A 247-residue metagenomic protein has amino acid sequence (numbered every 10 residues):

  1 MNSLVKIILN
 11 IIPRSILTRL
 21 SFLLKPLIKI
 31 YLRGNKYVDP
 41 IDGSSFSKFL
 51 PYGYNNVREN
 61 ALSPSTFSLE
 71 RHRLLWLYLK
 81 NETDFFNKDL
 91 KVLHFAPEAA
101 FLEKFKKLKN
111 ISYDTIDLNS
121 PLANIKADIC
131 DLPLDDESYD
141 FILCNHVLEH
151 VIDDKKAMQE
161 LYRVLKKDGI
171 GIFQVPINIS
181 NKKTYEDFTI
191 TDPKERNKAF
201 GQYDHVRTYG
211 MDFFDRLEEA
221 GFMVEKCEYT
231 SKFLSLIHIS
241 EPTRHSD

Functional and structural regions predicted by a protein language model:
M1-V38: Membrane-proximal basic amphipathic "stem/tether" segments
D39-D42, L62-T66: Short cysteine-rich clusters marking metal-coordination/redox-active sites
S45-F46, L69-E70, A99: Cys/His-rich microdomains that often coordinate metals
P51-N60: Short linker/helix segments within small regulatory modules
S68-D89: Conserved alpha-helix/loop element of class I SAM-dependent methyltransferases that forms part of the SAM/SAH-binding
N87-D192, M211-E218: Conserved SAM-binding loop
Y203-C227: Short alpha-helix
I237-D247: Single conserved hydrophobic/aromatic residue that forms the stacking wall/gate of nucleotide- or nucleobase-binding
